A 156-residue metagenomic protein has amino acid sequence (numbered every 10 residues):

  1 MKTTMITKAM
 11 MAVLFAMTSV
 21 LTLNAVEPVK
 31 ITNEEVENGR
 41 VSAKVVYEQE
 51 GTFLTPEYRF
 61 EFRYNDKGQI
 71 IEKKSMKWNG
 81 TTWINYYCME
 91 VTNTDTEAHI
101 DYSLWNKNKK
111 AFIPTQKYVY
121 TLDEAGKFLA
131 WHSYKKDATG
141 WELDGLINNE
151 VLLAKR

Functional and structural regions predicted by a protein language model:
M1-V29: Bacterial Sec-dependent N-terminal signal peptides
V26-R156: Buried hydrophobic residues that stabilize the cores of well-folded domains
